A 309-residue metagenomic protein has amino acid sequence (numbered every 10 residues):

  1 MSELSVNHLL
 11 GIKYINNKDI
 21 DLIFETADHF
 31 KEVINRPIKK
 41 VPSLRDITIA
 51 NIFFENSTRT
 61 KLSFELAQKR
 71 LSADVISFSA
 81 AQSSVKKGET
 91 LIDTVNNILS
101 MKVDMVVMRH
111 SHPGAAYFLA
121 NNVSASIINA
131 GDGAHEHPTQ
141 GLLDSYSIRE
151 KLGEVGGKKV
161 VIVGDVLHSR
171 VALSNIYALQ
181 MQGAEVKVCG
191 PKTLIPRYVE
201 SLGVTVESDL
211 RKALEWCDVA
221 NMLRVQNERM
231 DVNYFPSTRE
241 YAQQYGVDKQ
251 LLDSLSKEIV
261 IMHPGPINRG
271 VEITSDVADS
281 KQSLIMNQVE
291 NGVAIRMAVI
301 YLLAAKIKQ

Functional and structural regions predicted by a protein language model:
M1-L66: Positively charged, low-complexity intrinsically disordered leader regions
I38-Y146, R269: Phosphate/diphosphate ligand-binding glycine-rich loop within oxidoreductases
L44-I49, G156-V160, E258: Phosphate-coordination loops involved in phosphoryl transfer and adenosine-cofactor binding
F54-L66, E150-R224: Glycine-rich phosphate/diphosphate-binding loop of Rossmann-like nucleotide-binding domains
A125, G183-E185, S254-V260: A short helix->loop->beta-strand "cap" motif at the edges of active sites that frequently abuts
V199-D276: Rossmann-like adenosine-cofactor binding region
E258-I259, P264-Q309: Adenosine-phosphate binding glycine-rich loop
